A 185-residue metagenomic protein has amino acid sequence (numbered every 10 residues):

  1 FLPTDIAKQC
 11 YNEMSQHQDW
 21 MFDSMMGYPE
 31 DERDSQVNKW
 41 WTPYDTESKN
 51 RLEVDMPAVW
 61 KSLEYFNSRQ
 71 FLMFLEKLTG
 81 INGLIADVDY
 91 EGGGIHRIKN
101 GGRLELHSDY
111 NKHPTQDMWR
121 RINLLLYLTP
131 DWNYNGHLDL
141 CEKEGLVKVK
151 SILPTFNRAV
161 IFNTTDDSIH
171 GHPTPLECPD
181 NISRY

Functional and structural regions predicted by a protein language model:
F1, F22-D23, I85-D89, G94 (+2 more regions): A structural signal for short, well-ordered beta-strand segments and their strand-loop junctions that often border
F1-L78: Non-heme Fe(II)/2-oxoglutarate
L2-W20, I95-H107, L128-P130: Charged, low-complexity, helix/coiled-coil-prone segments
D5, Q9, F66, Q70 (+5 more regions): Short, well-structured alpha-helical interface segments that form or flank functional binding sites
Q18-D19, N82-I85, P130-Y134: Proline-centered turn/helix-capping motifs that create local helix->coil transitions or kinks
R51-M118: Non-heme Fe(II) oxygenase catalytic core, chiefly the N-lobe of the double-stranded beta-helix
H96-R97, G101-G102, L106-I122, Y127-Y185: Catalytic core of Fe(II)/2-oxoglutarate
